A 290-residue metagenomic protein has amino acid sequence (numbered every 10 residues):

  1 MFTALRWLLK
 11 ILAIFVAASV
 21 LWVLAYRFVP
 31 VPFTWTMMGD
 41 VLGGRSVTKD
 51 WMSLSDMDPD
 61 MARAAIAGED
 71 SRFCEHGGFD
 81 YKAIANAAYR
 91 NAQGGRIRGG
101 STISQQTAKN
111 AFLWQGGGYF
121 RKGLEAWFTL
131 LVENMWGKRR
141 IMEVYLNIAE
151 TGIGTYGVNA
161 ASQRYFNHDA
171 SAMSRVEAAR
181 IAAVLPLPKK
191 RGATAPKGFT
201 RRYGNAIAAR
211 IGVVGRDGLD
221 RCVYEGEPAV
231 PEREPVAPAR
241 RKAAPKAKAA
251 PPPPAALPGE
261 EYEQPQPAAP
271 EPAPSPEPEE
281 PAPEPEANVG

Functional and structural regions predicted by a protein language model:
M1-G290: Juxtamembrane regions of bacterial inner-membrane/periplasmic proteins, predominantly the peptidoglycan biogenesis
